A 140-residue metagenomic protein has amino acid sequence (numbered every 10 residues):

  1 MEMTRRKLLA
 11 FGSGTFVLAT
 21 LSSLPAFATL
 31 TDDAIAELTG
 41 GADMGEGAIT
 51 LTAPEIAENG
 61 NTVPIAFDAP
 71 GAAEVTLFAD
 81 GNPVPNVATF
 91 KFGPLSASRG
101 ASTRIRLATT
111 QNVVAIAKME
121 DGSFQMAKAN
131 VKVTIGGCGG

Functional and structural regions predicted by a protein language model:
M1-A19: N-terminal secretory signal peptides and thylakoid transit peptides that target proteins across membranes
A26-E58, N86-F90: Transition segment at domain starts
N61-I65: Structural beta-strand segments of beta-rich domains
T76-F78: Beta-strand signatures of extracellular beta-sandwich domains
P83-R106: An anionic, turn-rich surface loop/hairpin at beta-sheet edges that serves as a generic interaction/coordination patch
A108-N112: Extracellular Ig-like/FN3 beta-sandwich strand-entry sites
N130-T134: Short beta-strand edge segments in extracellular beta-sheet folds
